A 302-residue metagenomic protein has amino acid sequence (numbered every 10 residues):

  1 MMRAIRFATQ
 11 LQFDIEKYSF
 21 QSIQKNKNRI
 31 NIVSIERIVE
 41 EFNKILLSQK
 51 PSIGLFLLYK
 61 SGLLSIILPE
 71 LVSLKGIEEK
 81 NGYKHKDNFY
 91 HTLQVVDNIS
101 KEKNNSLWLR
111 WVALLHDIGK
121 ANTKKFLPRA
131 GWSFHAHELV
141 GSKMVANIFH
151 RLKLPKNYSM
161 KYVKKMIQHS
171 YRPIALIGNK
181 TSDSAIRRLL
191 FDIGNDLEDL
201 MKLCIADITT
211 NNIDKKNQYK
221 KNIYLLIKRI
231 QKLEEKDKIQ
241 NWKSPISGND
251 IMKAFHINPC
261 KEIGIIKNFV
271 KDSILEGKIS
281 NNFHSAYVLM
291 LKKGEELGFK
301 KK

Functional and structural regions predicted by a protein language model:
M1-L114, I118-A136, V140-Y158, S247 (+6 more regions): Glycine- and charge-enriched loop/helix tracts that form the active or gating conduit in phosphate/cation-handling
N26-I30, I66-I67, I174, R187 (+3 more regions): Short, flexible segments with low predicted structural confidence
R37, Q49-I53, Y90, Q94 (+6 more regions): Generic recognition of short, well-ordered alpha-helical interface segments
E40, L93, D97, L139 (+5 more regions): Internal, well-ordered alpha-helical scaffold/interface segments that support domain packing or protein-protein contacts
G82-K84, L154-K216: Histidine/acidic-rich helix-loop-helix segments that form or flank divalent-metal centers in metalloenzyme catalytic
L114-L115, I205, A254: Alpha-helical architecture
G178, S182, N212-K302: Terminal helices and disordered tails flanking the catalytic cores of nucleotide-processing hydrolases
